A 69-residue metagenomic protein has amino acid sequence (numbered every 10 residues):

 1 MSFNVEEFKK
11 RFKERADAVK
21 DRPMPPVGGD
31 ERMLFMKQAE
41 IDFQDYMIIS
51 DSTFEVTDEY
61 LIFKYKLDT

Functional and structural regions predicted by a protein language model:
M1-T69: Compositionally biased, non-globular sequence tracts
